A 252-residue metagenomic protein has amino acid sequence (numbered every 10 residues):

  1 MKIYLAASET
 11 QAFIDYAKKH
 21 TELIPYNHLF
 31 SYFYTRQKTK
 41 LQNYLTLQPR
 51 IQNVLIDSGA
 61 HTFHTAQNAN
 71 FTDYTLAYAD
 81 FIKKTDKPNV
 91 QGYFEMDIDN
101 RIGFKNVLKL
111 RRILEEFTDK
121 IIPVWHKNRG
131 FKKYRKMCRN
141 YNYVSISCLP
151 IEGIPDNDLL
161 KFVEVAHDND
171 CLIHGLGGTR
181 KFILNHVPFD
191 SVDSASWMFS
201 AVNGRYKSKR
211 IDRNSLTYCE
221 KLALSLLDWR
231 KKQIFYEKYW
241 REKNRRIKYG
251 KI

Functional and structural regions predicted by a protein language model:
M1-L108, D228-K232, K238-I252: Non-catalytic, usually N-terminal nucleic-acid engagement modules in DNA/RNA processing proteins
K2-I3, I51, E115-I122, V165-L176: Short beta-strand/loop segments at the ligand-binding rim of alpha/beta enzyme cores
D15, T35-L47, D99-I113, R129-K133 (+3 more regions): Active-site-adjacent beta->alpha loops and helix N-cap segments on the catalytic face of soluble alpha/beta enzymes
D57, P123, V187: Conserved, mostly hydrophobic/aromatic
A69-D73, K132-M137, I173, T179-S194: Catalytic cores of alpha/beta
P123-G153: Histidine/lysine/aspartate-rich catalytic loop segments that bind and position anionic ligands
Y143, C148-P150, T179, H186-Y218 (+1 more regions): Glycine-rich phosphate-binding active-site loops on the catalytic face of alpha/beta enzymes
V163-A166, R205-I252: Extended alpha-helical solenoid scaffold regions that build the rod-like backbones of large eukaryotic assemblies
